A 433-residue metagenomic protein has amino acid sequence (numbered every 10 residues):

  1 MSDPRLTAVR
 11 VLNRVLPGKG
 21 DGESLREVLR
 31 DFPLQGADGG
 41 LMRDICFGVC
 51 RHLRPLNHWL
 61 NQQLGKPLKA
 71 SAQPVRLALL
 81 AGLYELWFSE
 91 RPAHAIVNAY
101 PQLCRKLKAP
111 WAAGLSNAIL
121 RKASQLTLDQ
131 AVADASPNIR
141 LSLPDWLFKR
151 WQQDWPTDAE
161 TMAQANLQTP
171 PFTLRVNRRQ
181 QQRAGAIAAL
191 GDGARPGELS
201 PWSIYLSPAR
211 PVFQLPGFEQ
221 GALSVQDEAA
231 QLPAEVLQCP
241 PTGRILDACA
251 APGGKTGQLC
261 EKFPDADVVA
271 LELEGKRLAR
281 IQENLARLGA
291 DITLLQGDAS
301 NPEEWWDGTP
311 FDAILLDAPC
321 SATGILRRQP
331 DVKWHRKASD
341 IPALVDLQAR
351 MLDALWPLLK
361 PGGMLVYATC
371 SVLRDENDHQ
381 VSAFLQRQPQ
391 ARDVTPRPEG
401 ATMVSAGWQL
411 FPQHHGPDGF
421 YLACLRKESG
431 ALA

Functional and structural regions predicted by a protein language model:
M1-A433: S-adenosylmethionine
